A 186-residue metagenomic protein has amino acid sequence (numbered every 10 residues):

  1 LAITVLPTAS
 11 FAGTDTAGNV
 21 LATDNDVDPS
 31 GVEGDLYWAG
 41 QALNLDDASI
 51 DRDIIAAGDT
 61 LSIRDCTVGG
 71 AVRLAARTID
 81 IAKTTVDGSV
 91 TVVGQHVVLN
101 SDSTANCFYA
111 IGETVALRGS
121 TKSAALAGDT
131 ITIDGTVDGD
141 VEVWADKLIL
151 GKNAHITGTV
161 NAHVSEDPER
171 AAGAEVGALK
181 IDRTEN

Functional and structural regions predicted by a protein language model:
L1-A2: Sec-dependent N-terminal signal peptides
F11-N186: Soluble extramembrane regions of membrane proteins in the secretory/endomembrane system
